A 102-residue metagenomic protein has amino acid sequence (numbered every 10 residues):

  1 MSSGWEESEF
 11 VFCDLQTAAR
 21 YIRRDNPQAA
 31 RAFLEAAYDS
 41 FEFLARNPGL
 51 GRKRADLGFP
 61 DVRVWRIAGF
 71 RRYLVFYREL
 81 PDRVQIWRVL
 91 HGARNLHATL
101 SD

Functional and structural regions predicted by a protein language model:
M1-V62, H97, S101: Basic, Lys/Arg-enriched alpha-helical interface segments
I67-D102: Enriched for short, Lys/Arg-rich terminal
